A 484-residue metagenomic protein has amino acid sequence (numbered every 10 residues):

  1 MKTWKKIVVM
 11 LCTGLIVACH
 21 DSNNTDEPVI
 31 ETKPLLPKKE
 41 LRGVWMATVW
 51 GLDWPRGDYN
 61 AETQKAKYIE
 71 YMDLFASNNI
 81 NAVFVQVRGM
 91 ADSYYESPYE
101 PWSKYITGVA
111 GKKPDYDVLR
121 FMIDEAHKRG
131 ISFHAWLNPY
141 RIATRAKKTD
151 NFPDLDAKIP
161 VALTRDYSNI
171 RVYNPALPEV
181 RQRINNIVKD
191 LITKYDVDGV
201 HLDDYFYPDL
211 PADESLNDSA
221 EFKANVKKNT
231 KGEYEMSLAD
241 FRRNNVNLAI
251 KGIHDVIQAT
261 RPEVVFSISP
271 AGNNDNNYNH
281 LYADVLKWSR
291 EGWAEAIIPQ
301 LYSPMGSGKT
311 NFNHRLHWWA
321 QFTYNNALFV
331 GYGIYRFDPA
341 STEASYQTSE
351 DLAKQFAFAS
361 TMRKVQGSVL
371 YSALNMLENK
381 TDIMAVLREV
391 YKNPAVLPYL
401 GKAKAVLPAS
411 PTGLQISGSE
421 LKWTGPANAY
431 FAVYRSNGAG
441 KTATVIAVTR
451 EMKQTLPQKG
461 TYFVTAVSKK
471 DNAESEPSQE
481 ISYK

Functional and structural regions predicted by a protein language model:
K39-G43, I80-R88, V118-L163, H201-D204: Glycine-rich, aromatic-flanked loop segments that form ligand/cofactor-binding clefts across common enzyme folds
A47, G51-K65, A135, Y140-K194: Active-site-adjacent "subsite" loops/lids of carbohydrate-active enzymes
A47-L52, A91-L119, A146-N174, P211-D240: Aromatic- and acidic-residue-enriched carbohydrate-binding clefts of CAZyme catalytic domains
A66-D92: Catalytic domains of carbohydrate-active enzymes, especially glycoside hydrolases
R129, I159-K287, E291, Y302-S303: Polysaccharide-binding and catalytic clefts of secreted carbohydrate-active enzymes
E295-K309, N326-A403: Substrate-binding cleft of secreted/luminal carbohydrate-active enzymes
G418-A427: Conserved aromatic anchor
Q454-E474: Beta-strand-rich modules
